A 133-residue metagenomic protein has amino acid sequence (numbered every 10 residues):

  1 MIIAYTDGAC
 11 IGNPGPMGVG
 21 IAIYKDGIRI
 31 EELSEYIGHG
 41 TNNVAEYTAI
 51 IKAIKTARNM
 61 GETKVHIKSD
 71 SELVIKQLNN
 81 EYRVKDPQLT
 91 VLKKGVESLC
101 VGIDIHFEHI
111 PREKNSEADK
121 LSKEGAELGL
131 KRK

Functional and structural regions predicted by a protein language model:
M1-V44, K55-N59, T63: RNase H-like nuclease fold core
T6-N13, I51-R132: RNase H catalytic domain
A45-A49: Loop-to-helix element that buttresses phosphate recognition and phosphoryl-transfer chemistry
